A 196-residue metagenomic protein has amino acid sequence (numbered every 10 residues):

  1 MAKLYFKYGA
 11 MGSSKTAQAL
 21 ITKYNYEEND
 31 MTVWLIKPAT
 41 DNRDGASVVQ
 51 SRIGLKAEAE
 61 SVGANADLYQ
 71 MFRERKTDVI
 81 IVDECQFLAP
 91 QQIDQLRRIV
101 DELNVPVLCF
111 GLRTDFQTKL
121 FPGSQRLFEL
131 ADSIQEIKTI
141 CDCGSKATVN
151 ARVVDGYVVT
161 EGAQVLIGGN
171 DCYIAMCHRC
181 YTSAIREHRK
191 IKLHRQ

Functional and structural regions predicted by a protein language model:
M1-M71, D115-R126, E136-T139, V159-T160 (+1 more regions): Conserved P-loop
L4-F6, T32-W34, D78-I81, P106-L108: Residue-level preference for the first positions of well-ordered beta-strands
E74-V79, C85: Short acidic/histidine-rich motifs immediately flanking catalytic phosphotransfer sites in two-component signaling
D83-C85, G111-L112: Walker B catalytic acidic pair
P90-Q91: Conserved D-loop-proximal element of ABC-family nucleotide-binding domains
V100-P122: Sensor-1/coupling segment of RecA-like P-loop NTPase cores
A131: Short basic (Lys/Arg) and small-residue
I140-L166: Short recognition patches in nucleic-acid-associated and regulatory proteins
